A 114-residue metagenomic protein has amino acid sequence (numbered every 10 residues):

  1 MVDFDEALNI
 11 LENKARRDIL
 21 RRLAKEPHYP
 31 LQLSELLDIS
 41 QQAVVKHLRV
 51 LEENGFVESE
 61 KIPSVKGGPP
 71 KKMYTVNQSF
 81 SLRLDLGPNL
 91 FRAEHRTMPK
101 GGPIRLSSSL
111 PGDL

Functional and structural regions predicted by a protein language model:
D3-F4, V65-R105: Conserved segment of winged-helix/HTH DNA-binding domains
N9-R16: Short helix-coil-helix linker/hinge
K14, K25-L31: Short capping segments at the starts of secondary-structure elements
R21, E35, E52-E53: Alpha-helical residues within the helix-turn-helix
Q42: Key DNA-contact positions within bacterial/archaeal DNA-binding proteins
H47: Residues within the DNA-recognition helix of helix-turn-helix
N54-G68: Beta-hairpin "wing" of winged helix-turn-helix
